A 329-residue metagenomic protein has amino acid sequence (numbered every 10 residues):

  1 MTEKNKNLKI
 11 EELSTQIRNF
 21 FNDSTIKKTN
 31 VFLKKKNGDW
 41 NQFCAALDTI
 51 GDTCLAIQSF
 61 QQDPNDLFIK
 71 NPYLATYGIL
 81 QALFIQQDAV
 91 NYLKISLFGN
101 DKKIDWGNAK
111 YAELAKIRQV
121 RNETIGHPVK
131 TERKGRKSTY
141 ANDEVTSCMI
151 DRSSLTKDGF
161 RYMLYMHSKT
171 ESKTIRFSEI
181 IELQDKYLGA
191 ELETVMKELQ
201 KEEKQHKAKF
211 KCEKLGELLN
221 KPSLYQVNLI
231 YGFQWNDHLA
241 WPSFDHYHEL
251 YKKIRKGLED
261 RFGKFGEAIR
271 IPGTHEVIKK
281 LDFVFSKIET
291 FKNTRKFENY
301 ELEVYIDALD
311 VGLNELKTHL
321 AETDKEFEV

Functional and structural regions predicted by a protein language model:
T2-C44, D52, D105-V329: Acidic, Ser/Thr/Gly/Pro-rich intrinsically disordered interaction regions
L33-P64, I69-F98: Short, contiguous, well-structured surface segments enriched in hydrophobic/aromatic residues
